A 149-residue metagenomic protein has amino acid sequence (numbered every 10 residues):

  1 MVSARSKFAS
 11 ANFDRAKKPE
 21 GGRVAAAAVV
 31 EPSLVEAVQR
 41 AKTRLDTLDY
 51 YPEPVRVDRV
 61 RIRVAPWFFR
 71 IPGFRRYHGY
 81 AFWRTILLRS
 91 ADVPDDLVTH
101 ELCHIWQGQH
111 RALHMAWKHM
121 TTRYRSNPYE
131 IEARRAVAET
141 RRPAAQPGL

Functional and structural regions predicted by a protein language model:
M1-W67: A metal-dependent hydrolase signature that marks the N-terminal structural subdomain at the beginning of catalytic folds
V2-S3, T140-R142: Pan-zinc metallopeptidase signature
L48-P54, Y77-R84: Peri-catalytic and regulatory segments of divalent metal-dependent proteins
I71-F74, F82, D92, Q107-R135 (+1 more regions): Post-HEXXH active-site segment of zinc metalloproteases
H78-V98: Short pre-active-site segment immediately N-terminal to the catalytic Zn-binding motif
D96, H100-G108: Active-site recognition of the HExxH zinc-binding catalytic motif
P143-L149: Long, well-structured alpha-helical subdomains associated with metal-dependent extracellular/ecto-lumenal hydrolases
